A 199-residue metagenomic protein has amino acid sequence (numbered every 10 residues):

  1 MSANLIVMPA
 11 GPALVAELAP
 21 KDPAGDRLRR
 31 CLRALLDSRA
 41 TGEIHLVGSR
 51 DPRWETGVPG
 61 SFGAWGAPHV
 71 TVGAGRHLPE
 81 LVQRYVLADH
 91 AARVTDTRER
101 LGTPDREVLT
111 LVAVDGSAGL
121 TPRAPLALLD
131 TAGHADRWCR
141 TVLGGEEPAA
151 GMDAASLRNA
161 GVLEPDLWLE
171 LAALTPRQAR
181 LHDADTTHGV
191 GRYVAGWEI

Functional and structural regions predicted by a protein language model:
M1-G75: A short aromatic-anchored loop/beta-hairpin motif
D37-T41, L87-T95, P176-A179: Structural alpha-beta junctions
E55-T56, G66-G102: Cap/lid and interdomain-hinge subdomains that line or gate substrate/regulatory clefts in soluble alpha/beta enzymes
G57-P59, P79-Q83, L120-L129: Short Gly/Thr/Asp-enriched flexible loops that form oxyanion-binding sites at enzyme active sites
H69-T71, H134-L143: Acidic, His- and aromatic-enriched active-site or binding-groove loops in soluble protein domains that engage sugars
T97-C139: Active-site beta-strand/loop microenvironment that shapes enzyme catalytic pockets
L143-T187: Polyanion-binding loop/helix "lid" in catalytic or ligand-binding cores
G189-I199: Short, basic/aromatic-enriched C-terminal tail that caps enzymatic domains
